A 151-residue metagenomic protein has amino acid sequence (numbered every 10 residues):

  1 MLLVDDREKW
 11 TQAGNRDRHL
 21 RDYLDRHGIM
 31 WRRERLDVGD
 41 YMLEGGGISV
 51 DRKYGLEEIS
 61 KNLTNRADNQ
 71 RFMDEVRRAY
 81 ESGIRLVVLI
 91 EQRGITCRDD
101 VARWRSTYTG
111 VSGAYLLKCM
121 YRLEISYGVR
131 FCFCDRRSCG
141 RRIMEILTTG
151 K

Functional and structural regions predicted by a protein language model:
M1-G45, I59-K151: Non-catalytic C-terminal interaction segments of nucleic acid-processing enzymes
G47-E58: Active-site ExK catalytic segment of metal-dependent nucleases
